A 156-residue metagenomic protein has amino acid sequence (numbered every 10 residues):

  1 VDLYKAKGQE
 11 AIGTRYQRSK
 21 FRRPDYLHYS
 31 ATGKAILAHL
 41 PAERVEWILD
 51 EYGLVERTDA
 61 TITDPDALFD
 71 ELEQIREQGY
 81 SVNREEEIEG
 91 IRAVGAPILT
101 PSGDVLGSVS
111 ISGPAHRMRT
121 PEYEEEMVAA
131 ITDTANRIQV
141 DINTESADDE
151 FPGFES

Functional and structural regions predicted by a protein language model:
V1-D50: Amphipathic alpha-helical effector-binding/dimerization core of metabolite-sensing transcriptional regulators
Y4, A96, V109: Conserved GNAT-family N-acetyltransferase fold
A31-H39, F69, A129, D133: Amphipathic alpha-helical segments that line or abut small-molecule/effector binding pockets and mediate allosteric
L49-G95, D133, V140-D141: Short, basic/aromatic recognition patches
I98-P101: Sensor-regulatory modules in signal-transduction proteins
V105: Glycine-rich acetyl-CoA-binding "A-motif" of GNAT/NAT acetyltransferases
S108-S156: Juxtadomain coupling helices with adjacent low-complexity linkers
